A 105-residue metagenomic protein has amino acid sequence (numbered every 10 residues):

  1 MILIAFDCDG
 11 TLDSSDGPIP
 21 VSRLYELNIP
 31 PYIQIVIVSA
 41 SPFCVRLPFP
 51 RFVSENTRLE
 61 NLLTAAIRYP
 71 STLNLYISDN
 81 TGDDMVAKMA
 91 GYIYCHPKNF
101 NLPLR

Functional and structural regions predicted by a protein language model:
M1-E60: Alpha-helical substrate-recognition element adjacent to the catalytic core
P20-L27, T64-I67, V86-A90: A short acidic, amphipathic alpha-helical/loop segment
L47, T64-A65, M85, R105: Short, solvent-exposed polar/charged micro-motifs at secondary-structure junctions
S54-L62, K98-P103: Short, acidic/turn-prone active-site loops that include or flank metal/cofactor- and phosphate-binding residues
N61-G82: Conserved Lys-Pro-Asp/Glu-containing loop-to-beta segment of HAD-superfamily phosphomonoesterases, centered on
L75-R105: Acidic, Mg2+-coordinating phosphoryl-transfer loop and its flanking beta/alpha structural elements, shared across
